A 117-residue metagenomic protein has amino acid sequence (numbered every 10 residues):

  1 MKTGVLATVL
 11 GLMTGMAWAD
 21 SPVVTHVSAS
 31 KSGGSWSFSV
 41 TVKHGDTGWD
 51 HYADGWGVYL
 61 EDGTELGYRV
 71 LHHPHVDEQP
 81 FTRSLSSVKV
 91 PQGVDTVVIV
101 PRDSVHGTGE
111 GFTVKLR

Functional and structural regions predicted by a protein language model:
M1-L6: Bacterial N-terminal signal peptides that target proteins for export
T14-M16: N-terminal signal peptide c-region/cleavage motif recognized by signal peptidases
D20-A53: Short, surface-exposed binding/anchoring microloops in extracellular/periplasmic proteins
K31-G34, V58-E65, K89-D95: A short, structured loop/turn motif at beta-sheet edges
Y52-D54, D95-V97: Short beta-strand/loop motifs in extracellular/secreted proteins, especially within beta-sandwich accessory domains
G55-Y59, V100: Beta-strand signatures of extracellular beta-sandwich domains
G67-T96, R102-H106: Short, solvent-exposed, Trp/other aromatic-anchored flexible loops in extracytoplasmic proteins
G107-R117: Edge beta-strands of extracellular beta-sandwich domains
